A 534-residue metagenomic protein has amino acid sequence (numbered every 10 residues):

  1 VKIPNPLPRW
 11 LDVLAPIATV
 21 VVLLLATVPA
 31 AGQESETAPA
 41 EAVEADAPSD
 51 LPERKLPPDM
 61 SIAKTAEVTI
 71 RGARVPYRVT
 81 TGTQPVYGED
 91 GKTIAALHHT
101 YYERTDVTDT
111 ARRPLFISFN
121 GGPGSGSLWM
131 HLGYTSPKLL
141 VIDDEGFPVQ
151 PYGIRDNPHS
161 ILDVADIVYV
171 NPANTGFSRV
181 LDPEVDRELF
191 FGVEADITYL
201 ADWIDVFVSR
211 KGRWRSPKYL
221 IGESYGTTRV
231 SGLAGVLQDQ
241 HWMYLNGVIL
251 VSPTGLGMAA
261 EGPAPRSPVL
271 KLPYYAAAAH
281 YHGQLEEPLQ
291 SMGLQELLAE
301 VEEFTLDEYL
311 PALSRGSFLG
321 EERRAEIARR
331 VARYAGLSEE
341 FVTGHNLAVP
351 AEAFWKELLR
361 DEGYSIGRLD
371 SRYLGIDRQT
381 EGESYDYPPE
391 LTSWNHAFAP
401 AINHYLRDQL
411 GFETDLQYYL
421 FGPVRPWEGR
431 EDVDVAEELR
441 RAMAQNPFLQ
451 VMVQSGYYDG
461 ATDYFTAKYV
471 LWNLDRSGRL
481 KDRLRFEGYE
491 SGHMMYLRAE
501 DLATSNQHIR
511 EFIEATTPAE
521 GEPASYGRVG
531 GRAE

Functional and structural regions predicted by a protein language model:
E36-D50, G91-F191, W472: N-terminal cap/lid subdomain of alpha/beta-hydrolase-fold enzymes
T83, L140-R213, M258-A260, A264-P273 (+8 more regions): Active-site-proximal cap/loop segments of hydrolase catalytic domains
S136-V141, A234, Q238-R333: A catalytic-pocket lid/entrance helix-loop region that shapes and gates access to the active site across common
G212-Y225: Alpha/beta-hydrolase fold nucleophile elbow
G222-G235: Glycine-rich nucleophile elbow surrounding the catalytic serine of serine-hydrolase chemistry
G232, L449, D463-N473: Short alpha-helix in the alpha/beta-hydrolase fold that links the catalytic acid
R315-A461: Alpha/beta-hydrolase fold catalytic core
E490-D501: Catalytic histidine-centered segment of alpha/beta-hydrolase-like enzymes
